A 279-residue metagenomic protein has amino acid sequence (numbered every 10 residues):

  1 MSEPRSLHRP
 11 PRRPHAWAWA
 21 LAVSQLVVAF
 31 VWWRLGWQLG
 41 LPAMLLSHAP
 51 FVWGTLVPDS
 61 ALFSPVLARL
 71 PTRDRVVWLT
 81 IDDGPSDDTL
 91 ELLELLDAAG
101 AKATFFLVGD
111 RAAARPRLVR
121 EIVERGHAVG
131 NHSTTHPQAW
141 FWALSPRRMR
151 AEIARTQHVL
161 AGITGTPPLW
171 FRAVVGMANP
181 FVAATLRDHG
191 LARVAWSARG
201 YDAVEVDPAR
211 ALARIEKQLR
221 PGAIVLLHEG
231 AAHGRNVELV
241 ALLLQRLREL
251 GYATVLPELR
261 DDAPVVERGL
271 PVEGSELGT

Functional and structural regions predicted by a protein language model:
S2-L79, S86-E94, A98-A99, L243-L244 (+1 more regions): N-terminal pre-catalytic segment of deacetylase/amide-hydrolase enzymes
G54-F141, E152-R155, V159: Active-site beta->alpha N-cap acidic-glycine motif
I81-D83, L107-G109, N131-S133, A173-V175 (+3 more regions): A cross-domain feature marking catalytic cores of carbohydrate-active enzymes and several ubiquitous metabolic/repair
D83-D87, L107-P116, W140-R147, R172-P180 (+2 more regions): Acidic-and-aromatic substrate-binding clefts and catalytic sites of carbohydrate-active enzymes
L93-F106, H127-A128, P146-M177, A184-H189 (+2 more regions): CE4/NodB-like, metal-dependent polysaccharide N-deacetylase domain that modifies extracellular/periplasmic N-acetylated
V119-I122, S145-R147, A209-A211, R268-E273: Short low-complexity, flexible loop/linker segments enriched in glycine and/or proline with clustered acidic
M177-Q218, Y252-A263: His/Asp/Glu-enriched short active-site or ligand-binding loop at hydrolase and phosphoryl-transfer sites
H228-A231, R235-Q245: Charged, low-complexity C-terminal accessory regions
